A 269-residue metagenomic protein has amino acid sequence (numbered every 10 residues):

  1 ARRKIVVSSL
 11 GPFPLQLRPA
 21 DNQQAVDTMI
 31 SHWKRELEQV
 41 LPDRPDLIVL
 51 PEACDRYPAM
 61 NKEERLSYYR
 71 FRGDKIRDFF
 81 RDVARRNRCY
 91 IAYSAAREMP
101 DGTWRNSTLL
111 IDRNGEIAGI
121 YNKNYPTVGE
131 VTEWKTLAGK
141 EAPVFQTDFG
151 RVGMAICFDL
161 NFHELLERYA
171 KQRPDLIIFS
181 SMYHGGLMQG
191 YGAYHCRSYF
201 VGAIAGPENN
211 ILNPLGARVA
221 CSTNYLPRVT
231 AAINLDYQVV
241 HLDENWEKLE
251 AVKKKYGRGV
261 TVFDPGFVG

Functional and structural regions predicted by a protein language model:
R2-Q23, S107, I120-N122, R151-D159 (+1 more regions): Active-site-proximal beta-strand elements of phosphoester/diester hydrolases
V6, D43-R44, R88, R151 (+1 more regions): Short loop/turn motifs at secondary-structure junctions
F13-L15, C54-Y57, R97-P100, T127 (+4 more regions): Solvent-exposed loop/turn segments at secondary-structure junctions within structured extracellular/periplasmic domains
Q24-N114, H195: Cys-nucleophile CN-hydrolase/nitrilase-fold catalytic domain and related Cys-dependent amidase chemistry that acts on
R72-I91, L160-F267: CN hydrolase (nitrilase-like) catalytic-core segments centered on the catalytic cysteine and neighboring Lys/Glu
Y93-A95, S107-L110, P143, N209-L212 (+1 more regions): Short beta-strand scaffold segments in enzyme catalytic cores
M99-Q172, L187-Y191, H195: Active-site catalytic loop in hydrolytic enzyme cores
